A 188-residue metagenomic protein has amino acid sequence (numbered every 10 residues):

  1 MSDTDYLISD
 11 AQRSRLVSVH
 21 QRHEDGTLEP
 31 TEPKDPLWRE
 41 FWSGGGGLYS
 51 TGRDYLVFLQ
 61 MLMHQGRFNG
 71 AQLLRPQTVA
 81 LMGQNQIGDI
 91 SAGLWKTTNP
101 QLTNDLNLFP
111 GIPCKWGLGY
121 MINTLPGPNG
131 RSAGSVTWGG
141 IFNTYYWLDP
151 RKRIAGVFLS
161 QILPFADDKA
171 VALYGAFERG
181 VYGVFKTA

Functional and structural regions predicted by a protein language model:
M1-G130: Short, surface-exposed loop or secondary-structure junction motifs that flank catalytic or metal-binding residues
D25, R151-K152: Residue-level recognition of short loop/turn positions
G93-W95, R131-A133, L159, D168-A170: Short conserved micro-motifs at the rims of enzyme active sites and ligand-binding pockets
T103, L125, G139, N143 (+3 more regions): Acyl-CoA-dependent O-acyltransferases
Y120, V136, G156-F158: Well-ordered beta-strand positions enriched in small/hydrophobic/aromatic, beta-favoring residues
S135, F142-R151: Short, surface-exposed beta-strand/loop micro-motifs that present aromatic residues
Y146-W147, R153-I162: Short, well-ordered beta-strand elements
I162-A188: Generic C-terminus detector
